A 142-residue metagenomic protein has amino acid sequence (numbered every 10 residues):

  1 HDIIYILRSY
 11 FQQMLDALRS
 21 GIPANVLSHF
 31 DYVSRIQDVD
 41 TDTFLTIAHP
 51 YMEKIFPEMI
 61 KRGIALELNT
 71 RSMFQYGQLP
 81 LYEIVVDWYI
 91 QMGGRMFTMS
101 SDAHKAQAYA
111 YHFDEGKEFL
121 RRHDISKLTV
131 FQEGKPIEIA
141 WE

Functional and structural regions predicted by a protein language model:
H1-R62: Extended substrate/RNA-proximal surfaces in nucleic-acid metabolism proteins
V39-E142: Charged catalytic cores and adjacent phosphate/nucleic-acid-binding surfaces used for phosphate/nucleic-acid chemistry
